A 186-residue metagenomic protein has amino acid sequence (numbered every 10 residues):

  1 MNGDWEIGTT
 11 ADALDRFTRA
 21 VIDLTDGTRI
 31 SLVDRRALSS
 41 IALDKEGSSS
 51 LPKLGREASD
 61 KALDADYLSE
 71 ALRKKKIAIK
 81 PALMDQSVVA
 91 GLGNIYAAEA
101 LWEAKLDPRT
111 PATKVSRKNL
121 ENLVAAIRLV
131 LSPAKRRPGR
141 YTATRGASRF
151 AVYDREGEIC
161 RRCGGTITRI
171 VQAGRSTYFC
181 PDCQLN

Functional and structural regions predicted by a protein language model:
M1-N186: Structured catalytic/nucleic-acid-binding cores of DNA maintenance enzymes
